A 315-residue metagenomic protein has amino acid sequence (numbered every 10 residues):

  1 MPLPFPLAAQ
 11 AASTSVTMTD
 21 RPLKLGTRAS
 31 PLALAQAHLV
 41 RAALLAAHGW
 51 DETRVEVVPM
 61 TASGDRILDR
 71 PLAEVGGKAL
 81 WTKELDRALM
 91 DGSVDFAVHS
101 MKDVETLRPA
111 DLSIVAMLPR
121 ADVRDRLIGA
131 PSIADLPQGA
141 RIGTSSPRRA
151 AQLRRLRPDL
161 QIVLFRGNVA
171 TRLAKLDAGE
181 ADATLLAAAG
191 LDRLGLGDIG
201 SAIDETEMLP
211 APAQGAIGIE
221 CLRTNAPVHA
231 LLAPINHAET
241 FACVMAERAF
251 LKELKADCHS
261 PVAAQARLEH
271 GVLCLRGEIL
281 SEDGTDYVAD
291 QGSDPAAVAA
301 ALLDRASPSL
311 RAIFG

Functional and structural regions predicted by a protein language model:
V16-M60, I67, E74, T82 (+1 more regions): Small-molecule-sensing regulatory modules
K24-G26, A97, V115, G143 (+1 more regions): Short, well-ordered beta-strand segments
D69-D95: Short, structured active-site "lid" loops
V94-V98, D182-A183: Short, Asp-centered acidic motifs that coordinate Mg2+ and/or phosphate in catalytic or ligand-binding sites
M101-V104, R108-D159: A conserved helix-loop-strand patch within extracytoplasmic ligand-binding domains of the periplasmic binding
